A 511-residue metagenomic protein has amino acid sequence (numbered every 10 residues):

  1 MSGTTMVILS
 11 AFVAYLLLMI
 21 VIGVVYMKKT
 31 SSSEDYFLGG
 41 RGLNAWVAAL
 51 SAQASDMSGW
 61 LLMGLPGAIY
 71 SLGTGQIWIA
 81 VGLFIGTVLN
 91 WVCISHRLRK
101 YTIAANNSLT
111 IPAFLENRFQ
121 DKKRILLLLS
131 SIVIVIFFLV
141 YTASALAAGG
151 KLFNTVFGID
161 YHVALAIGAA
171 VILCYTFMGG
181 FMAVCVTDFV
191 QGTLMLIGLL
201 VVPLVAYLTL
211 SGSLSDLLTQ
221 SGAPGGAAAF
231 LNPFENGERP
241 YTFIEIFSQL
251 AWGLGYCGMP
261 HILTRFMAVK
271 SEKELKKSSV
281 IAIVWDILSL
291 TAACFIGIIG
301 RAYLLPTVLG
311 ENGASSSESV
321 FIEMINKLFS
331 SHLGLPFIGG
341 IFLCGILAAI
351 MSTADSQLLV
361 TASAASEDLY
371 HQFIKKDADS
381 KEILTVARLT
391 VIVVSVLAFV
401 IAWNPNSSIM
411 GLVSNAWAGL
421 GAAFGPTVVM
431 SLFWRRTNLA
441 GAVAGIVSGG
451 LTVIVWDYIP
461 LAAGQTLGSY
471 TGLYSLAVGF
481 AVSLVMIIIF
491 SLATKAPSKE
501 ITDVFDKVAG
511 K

Functional and structural regions predicted by a protein language model:
M1-K511: Membrane-embedded helix-loop-helix hairpins and adjacent transmembrane boundary segments in multi-pass transporters
